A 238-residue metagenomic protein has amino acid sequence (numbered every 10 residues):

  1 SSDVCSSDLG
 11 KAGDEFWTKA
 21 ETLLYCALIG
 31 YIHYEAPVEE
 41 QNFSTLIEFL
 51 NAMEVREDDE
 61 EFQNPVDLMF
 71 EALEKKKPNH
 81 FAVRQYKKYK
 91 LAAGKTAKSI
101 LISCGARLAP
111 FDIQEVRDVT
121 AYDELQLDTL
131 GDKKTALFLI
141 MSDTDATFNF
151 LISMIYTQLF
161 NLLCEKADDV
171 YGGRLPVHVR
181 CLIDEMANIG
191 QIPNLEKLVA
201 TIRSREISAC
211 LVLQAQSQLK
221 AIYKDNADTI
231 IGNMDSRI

Functional and structural regions predicted by a protein language model:
S1-I207, I222: P-loop NTPase motor domains
V199-I238: Conserved ATP-driven motor cores of ASCE-family P-loop NTPases powering translocation/secretion/packaging/pilus
